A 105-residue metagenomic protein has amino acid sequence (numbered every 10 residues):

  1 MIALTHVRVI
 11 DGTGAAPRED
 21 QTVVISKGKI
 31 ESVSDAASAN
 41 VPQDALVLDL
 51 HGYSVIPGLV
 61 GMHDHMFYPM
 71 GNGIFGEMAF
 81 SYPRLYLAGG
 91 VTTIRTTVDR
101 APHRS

Functional and structural regions predicted by a protein language model:
M1, D44-A45, T92: Conserved acidic residues
V9, T13-I56: Histidine-rich, glycine-flanked metal-binding segment
Y53-S105: Metal-associated gating/positioning segment near the N- to mid-region
